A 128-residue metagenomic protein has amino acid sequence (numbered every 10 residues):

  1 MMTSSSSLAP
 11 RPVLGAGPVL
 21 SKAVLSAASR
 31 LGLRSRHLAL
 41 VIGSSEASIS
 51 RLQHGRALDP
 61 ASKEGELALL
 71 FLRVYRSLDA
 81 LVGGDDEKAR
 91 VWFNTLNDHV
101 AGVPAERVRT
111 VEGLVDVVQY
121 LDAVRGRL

Functional and structural regions predicted by a protein language model:
M1-L128: Non-transmembrane "mature" sequence context
